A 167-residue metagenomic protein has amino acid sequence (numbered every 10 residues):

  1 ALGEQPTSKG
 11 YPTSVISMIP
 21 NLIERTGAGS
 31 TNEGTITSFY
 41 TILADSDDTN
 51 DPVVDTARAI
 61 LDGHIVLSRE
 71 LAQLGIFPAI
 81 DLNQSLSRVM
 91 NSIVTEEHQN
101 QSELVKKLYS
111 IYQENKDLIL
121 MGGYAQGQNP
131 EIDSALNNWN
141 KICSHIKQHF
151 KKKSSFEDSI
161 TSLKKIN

Functional and structural regions predicted by a protein language model:
A1-N167: P-loop NTPase catalytic core
